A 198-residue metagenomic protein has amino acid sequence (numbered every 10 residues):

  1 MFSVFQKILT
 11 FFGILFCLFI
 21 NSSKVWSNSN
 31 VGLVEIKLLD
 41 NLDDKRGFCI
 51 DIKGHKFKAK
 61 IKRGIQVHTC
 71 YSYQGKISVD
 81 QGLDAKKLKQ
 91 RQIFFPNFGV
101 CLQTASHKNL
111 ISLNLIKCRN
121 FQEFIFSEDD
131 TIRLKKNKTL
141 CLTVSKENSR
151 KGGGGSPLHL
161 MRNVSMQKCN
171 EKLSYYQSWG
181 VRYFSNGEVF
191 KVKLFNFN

Functional and structural regions predicted by a protein language model:
M1-S27: Classical Sec-dependent N-terminal signal peptides that target proteins to the secretory pathway
V25-N198: Lectin-like carbohydrate-binding module/patch detector with strong preference for beta-trefoil
